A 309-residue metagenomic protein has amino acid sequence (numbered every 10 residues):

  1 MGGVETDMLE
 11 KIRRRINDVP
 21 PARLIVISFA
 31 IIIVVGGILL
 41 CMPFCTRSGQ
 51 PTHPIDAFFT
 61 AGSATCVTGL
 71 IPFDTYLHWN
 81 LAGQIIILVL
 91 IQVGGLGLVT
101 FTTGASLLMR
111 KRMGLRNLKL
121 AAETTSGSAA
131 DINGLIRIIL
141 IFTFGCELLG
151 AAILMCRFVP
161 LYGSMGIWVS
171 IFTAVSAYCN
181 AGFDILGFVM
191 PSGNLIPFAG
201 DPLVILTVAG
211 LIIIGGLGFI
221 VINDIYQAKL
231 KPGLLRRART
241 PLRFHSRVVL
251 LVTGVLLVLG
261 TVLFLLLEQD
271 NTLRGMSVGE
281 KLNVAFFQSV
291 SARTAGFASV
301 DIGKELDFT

Functional and structural regions predicted by a protein language model:
M1-T309: Membrane-proximal intracellular helices of multi-pass ion channels
